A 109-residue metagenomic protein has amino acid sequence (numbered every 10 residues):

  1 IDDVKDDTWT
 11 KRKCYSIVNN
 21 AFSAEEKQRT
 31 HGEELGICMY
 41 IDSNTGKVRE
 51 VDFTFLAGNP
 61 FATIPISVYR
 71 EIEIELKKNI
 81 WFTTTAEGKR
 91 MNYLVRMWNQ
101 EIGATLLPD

Functional and structural regions predicted by a protein language model:
I1-A24, R70-I80: Acidic, low-complexity proline/glycine/alanine-rich linker and hinge segments
D3, T30-H31, F61: Residue-level detector of alpha-helix boundaries and kinks
A21-F22, S43-F55, R70-D109: Conserved "boundary/linchpin" sites in short secondary-structure elements
E25-E34: Short loop/turn motifs at secondary-structure junctions and domain boundaries
P60-I66: A short acidic/glycine-rich loop-to-helix N-cap element
